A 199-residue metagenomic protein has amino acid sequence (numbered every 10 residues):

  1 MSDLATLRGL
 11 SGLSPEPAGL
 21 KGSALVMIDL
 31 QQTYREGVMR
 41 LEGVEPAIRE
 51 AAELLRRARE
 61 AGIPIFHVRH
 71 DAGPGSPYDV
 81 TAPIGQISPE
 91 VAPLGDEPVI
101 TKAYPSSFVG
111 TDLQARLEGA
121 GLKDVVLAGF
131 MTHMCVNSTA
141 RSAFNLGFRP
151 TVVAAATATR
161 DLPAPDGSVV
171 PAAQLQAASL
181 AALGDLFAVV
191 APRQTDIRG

Functional and structural regions predicted by a protein language model:
M1-A24, E53-R56, S76-G199: Active-site-adjacent betaalpha module
M27-I28, I63-H70, V153: Short beta-strand segments at enzyme active-site cores
Q31-E36: Short acidic, Gly/Ser-rich segments with clustered Asp/Glu that frequently serve as metal-coordination loops in enzyme
M39-H67: A short alpha/beta connector and helix-capping loop motif
H70-D71, F130: Short, well-ordered beta-to-alpha junction loops that form the rim of enzyme active sites and present histidine/acidic
